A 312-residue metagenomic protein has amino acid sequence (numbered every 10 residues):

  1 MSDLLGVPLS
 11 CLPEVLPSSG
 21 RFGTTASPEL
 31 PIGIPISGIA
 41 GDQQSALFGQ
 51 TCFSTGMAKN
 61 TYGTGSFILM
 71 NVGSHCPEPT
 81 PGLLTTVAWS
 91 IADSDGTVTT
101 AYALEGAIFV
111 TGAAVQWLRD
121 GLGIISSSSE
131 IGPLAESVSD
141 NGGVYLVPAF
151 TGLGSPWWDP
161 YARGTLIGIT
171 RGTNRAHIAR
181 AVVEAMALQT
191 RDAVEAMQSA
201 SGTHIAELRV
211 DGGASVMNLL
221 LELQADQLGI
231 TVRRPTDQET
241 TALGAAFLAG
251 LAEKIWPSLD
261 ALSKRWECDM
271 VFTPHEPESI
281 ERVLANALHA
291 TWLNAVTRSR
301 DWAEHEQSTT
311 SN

Functional and structural regions predicted by a protein language model:
M1-Q43, A103-L104, T111-V115, R119-L122 (+4 more regions): Gly/Ser/Thr-rich active-site cleft segment
L4-G6, Q50-C52, A58-T61, A107-I108 (+1 more regions): A general structural signal for short secondary-structure junctions and capping/turn motifs
S18-G20, Y62-G65, E207-V216: Glycine-rich beta-strand-to-loop/alpha-helix junction loops that act as flexible
R21, G49, F67-M70, S155 (+1 more regions): Active-site-proximal flexible loops/turns
G23-T24, S45-F48, E195-A196: A generic local structural motif
P28-P79, W117-D120: Phosphate-binding/catalytic loop of phosphoryl-transfer enzymes
V72-N312: Glycine/Thr-rich phosphate-binding loops that ligate phosphate moieties of nucleotide and other phosphorylated ligands
